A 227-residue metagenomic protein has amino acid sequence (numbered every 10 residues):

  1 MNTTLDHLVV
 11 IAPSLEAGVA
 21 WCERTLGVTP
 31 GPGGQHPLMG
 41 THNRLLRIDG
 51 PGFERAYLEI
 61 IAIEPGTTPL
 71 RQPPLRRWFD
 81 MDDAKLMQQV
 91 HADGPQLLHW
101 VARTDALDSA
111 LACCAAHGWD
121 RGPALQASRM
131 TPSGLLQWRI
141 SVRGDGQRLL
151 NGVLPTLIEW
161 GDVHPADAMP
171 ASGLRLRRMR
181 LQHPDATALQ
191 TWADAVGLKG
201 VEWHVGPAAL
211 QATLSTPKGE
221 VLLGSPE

Functional and structural regions predicted by a protein language model:
M1-L5, I11-T29, T41, I48-E227: Glyoxalase I/VOC metalloenzyme domain signal
T29-P37: Conserved catalytic-core motifs of GNAT/GCN5-like acyltransferases
